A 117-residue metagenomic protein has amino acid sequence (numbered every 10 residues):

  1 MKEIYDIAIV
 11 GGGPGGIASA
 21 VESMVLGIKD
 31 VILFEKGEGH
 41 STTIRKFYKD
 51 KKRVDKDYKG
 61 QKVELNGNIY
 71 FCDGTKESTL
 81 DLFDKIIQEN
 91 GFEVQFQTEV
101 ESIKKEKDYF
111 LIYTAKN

Functional and structural regions predicted by a protein language model:
E3-L33: N-terminal Rossmann-like FAD-binding beta1-loop-alpha1 element of flavoenzymes
K36-G37: Residues in the short beta-alpha loop(s) of Rossmann-like NAD(P)-binding domains
S41: Short alpha-helix immediately C-terminal to the canonical SAM-binding loop
R45-K116: N-terminal Rossmann-like dinucleotide/flavin-binding domain of flavoprotein oxidoreductases that bind FAD/FMN
